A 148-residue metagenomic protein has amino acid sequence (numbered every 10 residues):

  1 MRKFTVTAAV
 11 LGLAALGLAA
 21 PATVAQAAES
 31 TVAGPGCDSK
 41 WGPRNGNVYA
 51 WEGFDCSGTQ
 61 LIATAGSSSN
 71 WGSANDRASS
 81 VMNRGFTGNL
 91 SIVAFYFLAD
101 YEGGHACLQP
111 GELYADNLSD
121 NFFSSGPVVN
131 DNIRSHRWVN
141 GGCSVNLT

Functional and structural regions predicted by a protein language model:
R2-G12, L16-G17, T23-T148: Compact beta-sheet-dominated domain cores in extracellular/mature segments
